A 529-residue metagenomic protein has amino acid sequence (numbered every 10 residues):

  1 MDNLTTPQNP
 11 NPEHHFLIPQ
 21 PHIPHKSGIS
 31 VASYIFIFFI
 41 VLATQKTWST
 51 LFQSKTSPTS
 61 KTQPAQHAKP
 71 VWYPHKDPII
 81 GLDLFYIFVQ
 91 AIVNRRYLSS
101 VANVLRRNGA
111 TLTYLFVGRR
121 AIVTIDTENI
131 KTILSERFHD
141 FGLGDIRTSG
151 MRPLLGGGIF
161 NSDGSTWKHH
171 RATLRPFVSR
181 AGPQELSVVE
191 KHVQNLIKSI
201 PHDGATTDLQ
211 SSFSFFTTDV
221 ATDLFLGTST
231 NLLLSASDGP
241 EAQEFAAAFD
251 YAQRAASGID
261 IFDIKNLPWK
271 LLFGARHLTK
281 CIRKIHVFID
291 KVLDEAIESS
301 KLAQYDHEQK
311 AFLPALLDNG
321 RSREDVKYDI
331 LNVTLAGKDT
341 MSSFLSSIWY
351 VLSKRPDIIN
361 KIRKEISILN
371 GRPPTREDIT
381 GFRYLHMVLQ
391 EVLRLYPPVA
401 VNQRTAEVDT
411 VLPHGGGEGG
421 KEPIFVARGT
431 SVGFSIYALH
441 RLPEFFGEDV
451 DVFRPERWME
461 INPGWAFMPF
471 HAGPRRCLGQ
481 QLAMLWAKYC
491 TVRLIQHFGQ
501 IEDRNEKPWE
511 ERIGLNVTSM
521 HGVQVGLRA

Functional and structural regions predicted by a protein language model:
D2-H169, P183-K198, F216, F273-R276 (+5 more regions): N-terminal membrane-proximal hinge/A-helix region immediately C-terminal to the signal-anchor transmembrane segment
T124, T132-I133, D339-R363: Classical protein tyrosine phosphatase
L143-S149, Q184-L345, K361: Cytochrome P450 heme-thiolate monooxygenase catalytic core
S179-Q184, R376-R383, C477-G479: Conserved, non-catalytic sequence blocks in retroelement Pol enzymes and Pol-derived host proteins
P240-A248, Y305-K310, V351-V401, A406 (+4 more regions): Cytochrome P450 I-helix active-site segment
P356-I358, P463, Q480-M520: Cytochrome P450 heme-binding "Cys pocket" and the immediately downstream C-terminal segment
G433-I461: Conserved cytochrome P450 K-helix/beta-meander segment immediately N-terminal to the heme-binding cysteine loop
